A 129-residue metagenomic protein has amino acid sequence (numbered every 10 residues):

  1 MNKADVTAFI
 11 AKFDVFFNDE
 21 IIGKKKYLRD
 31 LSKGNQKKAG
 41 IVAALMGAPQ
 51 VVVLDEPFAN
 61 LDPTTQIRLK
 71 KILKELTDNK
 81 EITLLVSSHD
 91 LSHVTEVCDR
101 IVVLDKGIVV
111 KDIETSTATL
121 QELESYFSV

Functional and structural regions predicted by a protein language model:
I41: Hydrophobic anchor residue at the start of the ABC signature
V52-E56: Catalytic Walker B motif of ABC-type/P-loop ATPase nucleotide-binding domains
P63-T65: Helix N-cap at the start of a conserved alpha-helix in ABC-type nucleotide-binding domains
I67-N79: Helical segment within the ABC ATPase nucleotide-binding domain
S88-H89: H-loop/switch region of ABC-family ATPase nucleotide-binding domains
V94-E96: A short, surface-exposed alpha-helical micro-motif characterized by mixed small hydrophobic and charged/polar residues
